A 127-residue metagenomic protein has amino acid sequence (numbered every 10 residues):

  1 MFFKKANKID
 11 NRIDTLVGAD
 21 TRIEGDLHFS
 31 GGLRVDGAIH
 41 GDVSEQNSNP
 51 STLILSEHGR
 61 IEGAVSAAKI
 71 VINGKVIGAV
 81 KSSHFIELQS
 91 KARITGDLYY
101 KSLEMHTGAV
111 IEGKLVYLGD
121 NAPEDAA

Functional and structural regions predicted by a protein language model:
M1-E62, V71, I77, H84-A127: Intrinsically disordered, low-complexity terminal regions
